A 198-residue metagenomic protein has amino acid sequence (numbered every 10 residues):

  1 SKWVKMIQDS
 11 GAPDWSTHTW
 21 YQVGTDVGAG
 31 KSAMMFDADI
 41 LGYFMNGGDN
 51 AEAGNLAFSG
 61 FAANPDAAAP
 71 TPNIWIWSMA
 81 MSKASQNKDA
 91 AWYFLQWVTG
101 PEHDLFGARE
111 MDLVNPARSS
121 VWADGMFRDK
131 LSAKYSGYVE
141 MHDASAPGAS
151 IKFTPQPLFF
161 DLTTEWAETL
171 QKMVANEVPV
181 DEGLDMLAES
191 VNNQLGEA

Functional and structural regions predicted by a protein language model:
S1-Q8, G24, G28-A29, F36 (+6 more regions): Non-transmembrane alpha-helical segments in soluble domains of secreted/periplasmic/extracellular proteins
S1-T17, F61: Glycine-centered hinge/linker elements that transmit conformational signals in sensory and ligand-binding systems
S1-V4, Y21-Q22, D66-T71: Extracytoplasmic ligand-binding site segments that recognize negatively charged/polar headgroups
A12-P13, S32, V178-P179: Conserved hydrophobic residue
D14-G28: Short helix-initiation/N-cap motifs at beta->coil->alpha
S16, N50, P65-A68, F106 (+2 more regions): Conserved N-terminal structural module of periplasmic/extracytoplasmic solute-binding proteins
A33-A38, A57: Paired acidic/hydrophobic, glycine-rich loop segments that form the ligand-binding mouth/hinge of periplasmic-binding
I40-A53, N64-E168: C-terminal lobe and pocket-closing loops of periplasmic/extracytoplasmic Venus-flytrap solute-binding proteins
